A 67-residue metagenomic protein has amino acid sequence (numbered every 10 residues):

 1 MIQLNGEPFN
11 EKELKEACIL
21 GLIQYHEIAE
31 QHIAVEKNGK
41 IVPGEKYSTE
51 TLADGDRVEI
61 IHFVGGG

Functional and structural regions predicted by a protein language model:
M1-G66: Ubiquitin-like/PB1-type beta-grasp interaction modules and other compact soluble beta-rich domains
